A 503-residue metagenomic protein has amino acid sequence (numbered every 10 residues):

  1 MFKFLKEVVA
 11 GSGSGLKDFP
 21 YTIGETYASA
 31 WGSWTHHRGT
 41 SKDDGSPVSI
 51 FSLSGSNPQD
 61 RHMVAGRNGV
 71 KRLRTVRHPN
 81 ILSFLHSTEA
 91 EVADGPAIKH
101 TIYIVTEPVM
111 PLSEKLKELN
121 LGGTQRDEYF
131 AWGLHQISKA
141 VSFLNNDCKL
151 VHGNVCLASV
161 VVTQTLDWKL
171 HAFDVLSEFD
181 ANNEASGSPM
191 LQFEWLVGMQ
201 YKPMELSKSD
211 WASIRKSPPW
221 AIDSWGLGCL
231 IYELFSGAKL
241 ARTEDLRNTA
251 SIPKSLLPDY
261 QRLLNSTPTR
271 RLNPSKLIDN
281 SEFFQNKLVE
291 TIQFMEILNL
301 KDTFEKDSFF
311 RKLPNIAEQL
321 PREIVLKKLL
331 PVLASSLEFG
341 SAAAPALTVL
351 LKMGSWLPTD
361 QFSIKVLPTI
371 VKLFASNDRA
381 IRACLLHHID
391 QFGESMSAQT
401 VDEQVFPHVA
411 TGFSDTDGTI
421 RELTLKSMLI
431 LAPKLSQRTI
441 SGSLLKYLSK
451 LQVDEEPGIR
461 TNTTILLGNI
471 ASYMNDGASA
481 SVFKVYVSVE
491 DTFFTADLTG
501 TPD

Functional and structural regions predicted by a protein language model:
M1-E25: Juxta-kinase regulatory segment immediately upstream of eukaryotic protein kinase catalytic domains
G24-T75: ATP-binding glycine-rich loop module of kinase domains
S83-H100: Short beta-strand micro-motifs within the conserved protein kinase catalytic domain, predominantly in the N-lobe
G95-S113: Conserved short submotifs of the Hanks-type protein kinase catalytic core that shape the nucleotide-binding pocket
L119-H135: Activation segment of protein kinase catalytic domains, centered on the conserved DFG
K139-L150: Protein kinase catalytic-loop region centered on the HRD/HxD motif
L157-M204: Activation segment/activation loop of eukaryotic-type protein kinase catalytic domains
S266-V289: Terminal C-lobe "cap" of eukaryotic-type protein kinase domains
